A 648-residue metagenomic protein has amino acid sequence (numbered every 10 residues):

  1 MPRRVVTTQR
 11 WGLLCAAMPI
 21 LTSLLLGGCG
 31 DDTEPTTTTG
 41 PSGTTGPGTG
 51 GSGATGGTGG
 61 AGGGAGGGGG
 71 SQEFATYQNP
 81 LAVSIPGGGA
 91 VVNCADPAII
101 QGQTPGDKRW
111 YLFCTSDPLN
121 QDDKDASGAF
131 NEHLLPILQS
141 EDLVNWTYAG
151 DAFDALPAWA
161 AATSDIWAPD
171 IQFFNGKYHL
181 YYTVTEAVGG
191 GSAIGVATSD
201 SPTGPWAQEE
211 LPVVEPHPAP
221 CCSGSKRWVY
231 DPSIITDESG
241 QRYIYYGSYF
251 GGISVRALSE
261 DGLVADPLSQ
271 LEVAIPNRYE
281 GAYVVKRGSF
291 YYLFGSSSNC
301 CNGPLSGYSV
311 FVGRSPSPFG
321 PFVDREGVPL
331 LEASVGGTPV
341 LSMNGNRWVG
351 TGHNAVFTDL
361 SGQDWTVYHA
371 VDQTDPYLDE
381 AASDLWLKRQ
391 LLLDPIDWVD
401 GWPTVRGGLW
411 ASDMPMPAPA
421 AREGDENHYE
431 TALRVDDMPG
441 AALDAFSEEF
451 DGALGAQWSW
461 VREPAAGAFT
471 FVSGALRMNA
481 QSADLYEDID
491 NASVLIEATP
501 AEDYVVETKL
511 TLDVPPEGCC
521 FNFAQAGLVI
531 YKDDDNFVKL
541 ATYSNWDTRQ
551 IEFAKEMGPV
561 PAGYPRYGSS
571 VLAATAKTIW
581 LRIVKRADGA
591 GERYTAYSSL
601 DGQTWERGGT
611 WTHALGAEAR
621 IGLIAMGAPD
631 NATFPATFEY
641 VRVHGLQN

Functional and structural regions predicted by a protein language model:
G12-L25: Bacterial N-terminal signal peptides
L24-S71: Ser/Thr-rich, Pro/Gly/Ala-heavy low-complexity intrinsically disordered linkers and tails of secreted extracellular
S71-E73, G408-N648: Extracellular glycan-recognition regions
S71-P105, N120, V144-Q172, G204-T236 (+9 more regions): Surface loop/turn signatures of beta-propeller and other carbohydrate-active proteins
G88-A90, Q121-N131, A160-A162, T185-G190 (+6 more regions): Short consensus segments that form the blades of beta-propeller domains, in both extracellular/periplasmic
A95-A126, A149-A152, A161, W167-G191 (+10 more regions): Hydrophobic core segments of beta-strands in well-ordered, beta-rich domains
D122-A126, E132-L134, G189-G195, G251-A257 (+4 more regions): Structural motif
G307-V399, L572, W580-A636: Aromatic sugar-binding interfaces of carbohydrate-active proteins
